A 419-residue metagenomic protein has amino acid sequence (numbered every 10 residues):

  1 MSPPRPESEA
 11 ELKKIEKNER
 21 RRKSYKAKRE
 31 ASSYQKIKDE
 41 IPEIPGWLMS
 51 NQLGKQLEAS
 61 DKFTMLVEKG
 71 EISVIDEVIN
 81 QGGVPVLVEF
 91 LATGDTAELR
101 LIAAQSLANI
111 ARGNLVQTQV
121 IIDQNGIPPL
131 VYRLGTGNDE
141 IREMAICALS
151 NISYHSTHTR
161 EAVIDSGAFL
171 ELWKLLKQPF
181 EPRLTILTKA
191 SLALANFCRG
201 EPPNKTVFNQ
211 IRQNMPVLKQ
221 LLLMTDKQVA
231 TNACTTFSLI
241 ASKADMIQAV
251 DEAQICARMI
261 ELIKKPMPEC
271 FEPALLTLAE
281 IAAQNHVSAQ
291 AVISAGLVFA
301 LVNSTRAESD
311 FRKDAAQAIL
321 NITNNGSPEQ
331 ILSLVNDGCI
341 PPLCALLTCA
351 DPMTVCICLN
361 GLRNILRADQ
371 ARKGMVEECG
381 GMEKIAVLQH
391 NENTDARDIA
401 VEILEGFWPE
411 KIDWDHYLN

Functional and structural regions predicted by a protein language model:
M1-M65, M382-N419: Intrinsically disordered, low-complexity regulatory regions of large eukaryotic scaffold/signaling proteins
K17-I37, G46, S50-E89, A97 (+4 more regions): Alpha-helical solenoid scaffolds in large eukaryotic transport, assembly, and signaling factors
E40, V78-V86, I121-P129, V163-L172 (+9 more regions): Alpha-helical scaffold repeats of the Armadillo/HEAT/TPR superfamily
P42-M49, L53, P85-D95, P128-G135 (+9 more regions): HEAT/HEAT-like alpha-solenoid repeats
N51-M65, D95-A111, T136-Y154, D165-S166 (+9 more regions): Alpha-helical solenoid repeats of the armadillo/HEAT superfamily in eukaryotic scaffolding/adaptor proteins
K69-S73, G83-V84, R112-Q117, G126-I127 (+9 more regions): Flexible helix-coil junctions and inter-repeat linker/turn elements that act as hinges within alpha-solenoid scaffolds
D76, V88, A108, Q119 (+19 more regions): Register-specific detector for alpha-helical tandem repeat solenoids, activating on a conserved position within each
